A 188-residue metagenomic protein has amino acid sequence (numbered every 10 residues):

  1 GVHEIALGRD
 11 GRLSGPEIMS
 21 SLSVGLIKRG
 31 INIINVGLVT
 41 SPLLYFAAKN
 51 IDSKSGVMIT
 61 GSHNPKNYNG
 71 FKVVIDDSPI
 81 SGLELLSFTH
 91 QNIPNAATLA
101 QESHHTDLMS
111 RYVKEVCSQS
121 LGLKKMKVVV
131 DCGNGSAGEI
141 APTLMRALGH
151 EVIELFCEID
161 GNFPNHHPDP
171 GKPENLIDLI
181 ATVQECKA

Functional and structural regions predicted by a protein language model:
G1-V24, K28-R29, E102-V128: An N-terminal, well-structured beta->alpha segment
H3-Y68, L144-A188: N-terminal small/polar loop signature for handling phosphorylated ligands or for N-terminal nucleophile
N69-V183: Gly/Ser/Thr-enriched, mixed-charge loops and adjacent short helices that form phosphate/oxyanion-binding elements
